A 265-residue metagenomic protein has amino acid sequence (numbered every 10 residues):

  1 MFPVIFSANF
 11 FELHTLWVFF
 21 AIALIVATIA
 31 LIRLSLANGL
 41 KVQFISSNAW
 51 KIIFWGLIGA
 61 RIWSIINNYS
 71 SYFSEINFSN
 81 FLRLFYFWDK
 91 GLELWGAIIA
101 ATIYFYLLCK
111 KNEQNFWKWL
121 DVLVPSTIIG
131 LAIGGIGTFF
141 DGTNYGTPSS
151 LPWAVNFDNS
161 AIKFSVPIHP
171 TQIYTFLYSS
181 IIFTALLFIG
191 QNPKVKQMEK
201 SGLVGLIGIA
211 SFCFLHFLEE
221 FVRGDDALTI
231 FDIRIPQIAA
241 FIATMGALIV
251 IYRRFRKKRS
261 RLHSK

Functional and structural regions predicted by a protein language model:
M1-K265: A feature for loop-to-transmembrane-helix boundaries and adjacent hydrophobic helices in multi-pass integral membrane
